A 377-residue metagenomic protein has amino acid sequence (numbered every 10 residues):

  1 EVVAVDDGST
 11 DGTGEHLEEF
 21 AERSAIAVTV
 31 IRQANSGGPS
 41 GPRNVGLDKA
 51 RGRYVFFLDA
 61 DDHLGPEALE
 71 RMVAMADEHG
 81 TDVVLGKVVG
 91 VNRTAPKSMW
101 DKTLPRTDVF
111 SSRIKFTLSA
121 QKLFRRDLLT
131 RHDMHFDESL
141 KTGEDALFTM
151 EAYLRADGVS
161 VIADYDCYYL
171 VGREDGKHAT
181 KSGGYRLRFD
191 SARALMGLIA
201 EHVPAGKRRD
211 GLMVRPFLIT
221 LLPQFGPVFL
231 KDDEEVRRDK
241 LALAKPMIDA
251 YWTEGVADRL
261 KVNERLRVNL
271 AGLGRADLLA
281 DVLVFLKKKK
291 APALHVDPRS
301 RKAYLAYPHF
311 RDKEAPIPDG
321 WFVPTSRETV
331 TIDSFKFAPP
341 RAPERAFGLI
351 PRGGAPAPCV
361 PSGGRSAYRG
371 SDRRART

Functional and structural regions predicted by a protein language model:
E1-S191, F229, P340, A346-F347: Nucleotide-sugar donor-binding/catalytic module of glycosyltransferases that assemble extracellular/cell-envelope
R51, L123-F124, M213-G226: Solvent-exposed aromatic/hydrophobic patches embedded in short alpha-helical segments
D61, V84, F124, L170 (+7 more regions): Generic structural hydrophobic/aromatic packing signal, biased to beta-strands
L85-V88, F136-L147, A194-L198, F217-V228 (+2 more regions): A short, terminal or domain-edge coil/loop segment
Y165-R173, A179-K207, T220-Q224, L230-Y251: Catalytic core of nucleotide-sugar-dependent glycosyltransferases
R186, L212, D333-K336: Short, solvent-exposed segments of well-ordered alpha helices
G206-V214: All-alpha amphipathic helical-bundle segments outside canonical DNA-binding/catalytic cores that form hydrophobic
L230-T377: Basic, ligand-binding patches in group-transfer machinery, especially extracytoplasmic/periplasmic segments
